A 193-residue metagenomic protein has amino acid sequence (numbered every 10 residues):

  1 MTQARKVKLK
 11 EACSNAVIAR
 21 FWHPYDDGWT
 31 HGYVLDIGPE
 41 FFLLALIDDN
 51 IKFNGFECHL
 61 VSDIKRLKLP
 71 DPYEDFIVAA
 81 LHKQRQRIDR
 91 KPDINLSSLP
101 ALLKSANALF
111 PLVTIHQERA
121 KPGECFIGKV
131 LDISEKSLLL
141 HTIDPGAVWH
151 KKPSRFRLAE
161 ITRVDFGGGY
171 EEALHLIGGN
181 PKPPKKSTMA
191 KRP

Functional and structural regions predicted by a protein language model:
M1-W29, I47-G123, D144-P193: Short glycine-rich, low-complexity segments
G28-D36, C125-D132: Short beta-strand-centered aromatic/proline hotspots
V34-N50: N-terminal beta-strand/beta-hairpin edge segment
L35-G38, S134-K136, E160, S187: Preference for intrinsically disordered or flexible, low-complexity segments and adjacent hinge/connector residues
F41-L44, K136-L140: Short aromatic-glycine-enriched beta-strand elements
